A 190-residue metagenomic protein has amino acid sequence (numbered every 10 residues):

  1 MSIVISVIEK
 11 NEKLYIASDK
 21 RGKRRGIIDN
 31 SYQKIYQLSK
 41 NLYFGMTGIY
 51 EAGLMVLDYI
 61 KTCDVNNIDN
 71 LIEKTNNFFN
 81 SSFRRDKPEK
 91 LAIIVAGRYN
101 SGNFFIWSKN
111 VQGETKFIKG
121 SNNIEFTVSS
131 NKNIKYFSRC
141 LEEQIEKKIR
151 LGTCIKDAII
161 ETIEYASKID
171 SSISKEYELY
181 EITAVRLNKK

Functional and structural regions predicted by a protein language model:
S2-E89, K116-L187: Conserved short S/T/G-enriched processing/targeting/catalytic segments and their helical context
I94-Q112, K116: Conserved catalytic micro-motifs used in adenylation/nucleotidyl-transfer and phosphoryl/amide- and methyl-transfer
